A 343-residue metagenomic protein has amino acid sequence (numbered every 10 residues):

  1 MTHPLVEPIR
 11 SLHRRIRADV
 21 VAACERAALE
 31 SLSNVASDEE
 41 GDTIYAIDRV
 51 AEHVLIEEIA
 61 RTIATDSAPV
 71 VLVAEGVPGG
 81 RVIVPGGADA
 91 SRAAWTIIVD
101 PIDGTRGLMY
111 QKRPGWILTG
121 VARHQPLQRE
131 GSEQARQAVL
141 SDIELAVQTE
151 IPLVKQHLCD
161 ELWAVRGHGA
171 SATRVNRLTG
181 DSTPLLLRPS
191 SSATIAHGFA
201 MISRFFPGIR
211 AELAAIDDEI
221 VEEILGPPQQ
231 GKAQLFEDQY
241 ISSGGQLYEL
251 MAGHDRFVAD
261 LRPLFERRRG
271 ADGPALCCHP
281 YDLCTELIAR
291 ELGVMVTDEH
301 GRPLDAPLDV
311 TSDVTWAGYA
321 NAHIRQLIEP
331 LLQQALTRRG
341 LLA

Functional and structural regions predicted by a protein language model:
M1-I102, A322-H323, E329-Q333, T337-A343: N-terminal subdomain of lithium-sensitive/metallo-dependent phosphomonoesterases centered on the IMPase/IPPase/PAP
V6-I9, H13-I16, V20-C24, A28 (+2 more regions): An extended, acidic
S37, V73, V82-D100, R106-G167: Active-site-adjacent structural elements in enzyme catalytic cores
D42-V50, L108-Q111, I241-G244, L276-L283: Short, conserved micro-motifs enriched in small and acidic residues
I47, E57-A64, V73-I83, G120-E130 (+4 more regions): Short regulatory "switch" loops immediately downstream of catalytic or recognition motifs within protein catalytic
G104-T105, A289: Conserved S/T- and glycine-rich ATP-binding loop of Class I adenylate-forming
